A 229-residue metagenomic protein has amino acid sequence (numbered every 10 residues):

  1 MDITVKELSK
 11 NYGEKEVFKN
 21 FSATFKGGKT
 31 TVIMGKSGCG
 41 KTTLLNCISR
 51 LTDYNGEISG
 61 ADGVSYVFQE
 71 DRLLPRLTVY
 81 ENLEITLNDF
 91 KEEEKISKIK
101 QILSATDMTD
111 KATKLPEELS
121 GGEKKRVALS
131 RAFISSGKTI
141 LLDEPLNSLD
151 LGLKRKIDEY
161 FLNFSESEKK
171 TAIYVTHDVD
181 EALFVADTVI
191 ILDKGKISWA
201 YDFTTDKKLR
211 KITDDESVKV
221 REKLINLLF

Functional and structural regions predicted by a protein language model:
I3, F18-N20: Conserved structural motif at the start of ABC-family nucleotide-binding domains
S49: Helix-to-loop junction immediately C-terminal to a conserved catalytic motif
D53, E81-I96, A105: ABC-type ATPase nucleotide-binding domains, specifically the catalytic core motifs of the NBD
E93-K111, F161-N163: Conserved ABC ATPase "signature" region
L115-L119, E123: Conserved ABC ATPase signature
L129: Hydrophobic anchor residue at the start of the ABC signature
I140-E144: Catalytic Walker B motif of ABC-type/P-loop ATPase nucleotide-binding domains
